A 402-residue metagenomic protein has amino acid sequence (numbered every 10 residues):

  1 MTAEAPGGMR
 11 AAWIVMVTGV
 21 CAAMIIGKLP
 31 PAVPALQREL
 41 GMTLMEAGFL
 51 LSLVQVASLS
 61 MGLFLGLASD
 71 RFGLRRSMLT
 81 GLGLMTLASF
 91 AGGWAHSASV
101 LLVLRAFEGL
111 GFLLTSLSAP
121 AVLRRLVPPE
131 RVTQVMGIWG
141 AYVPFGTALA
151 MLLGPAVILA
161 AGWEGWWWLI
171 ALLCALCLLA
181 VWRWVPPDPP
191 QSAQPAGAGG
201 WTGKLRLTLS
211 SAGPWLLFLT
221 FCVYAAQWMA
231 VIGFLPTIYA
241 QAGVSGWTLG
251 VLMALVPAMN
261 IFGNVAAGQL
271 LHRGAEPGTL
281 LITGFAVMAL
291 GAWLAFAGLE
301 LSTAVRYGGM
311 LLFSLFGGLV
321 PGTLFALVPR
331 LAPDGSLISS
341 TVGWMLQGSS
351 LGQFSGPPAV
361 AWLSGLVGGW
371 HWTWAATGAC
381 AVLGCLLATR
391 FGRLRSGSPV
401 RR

Functional and structural regions predicted by a protein language model:
G27, Q55-L63, T147-A148, P257-I261 (+2 more regions): Residue-level signature of mid-helix packing/kink "hotspots" within the transmembrane helices of 12-pass Major
P30, G213-A254, I261-N264: Extracytoplasmic gate region of multi-pass secondary transporters
S60-H96: Conserved MFS/SLC helix-loop-helix module at the cytosolic interface between two early adjacent transmembrane helices
G62-G73, N264-E276: Helix-to-loop junctions at the C-terminal end of transmembrane segments in multipass secondary transporters
L104-V143: Cytoplasmic helix-loop-helix junction between adjacent transmembrane helices in 12-TM secondary transporters
P129, I138-V185: Helix-loop-helix hairpin linking two adjacent transmembrane segments in secondary transporters
P277-L324: C-terminal transmembrane helical hairpin of 12-TM major facilitator-type secondary transporters
G335-V367: A late C-terminal transmembrane helix in Major Facilitator Superfamily
